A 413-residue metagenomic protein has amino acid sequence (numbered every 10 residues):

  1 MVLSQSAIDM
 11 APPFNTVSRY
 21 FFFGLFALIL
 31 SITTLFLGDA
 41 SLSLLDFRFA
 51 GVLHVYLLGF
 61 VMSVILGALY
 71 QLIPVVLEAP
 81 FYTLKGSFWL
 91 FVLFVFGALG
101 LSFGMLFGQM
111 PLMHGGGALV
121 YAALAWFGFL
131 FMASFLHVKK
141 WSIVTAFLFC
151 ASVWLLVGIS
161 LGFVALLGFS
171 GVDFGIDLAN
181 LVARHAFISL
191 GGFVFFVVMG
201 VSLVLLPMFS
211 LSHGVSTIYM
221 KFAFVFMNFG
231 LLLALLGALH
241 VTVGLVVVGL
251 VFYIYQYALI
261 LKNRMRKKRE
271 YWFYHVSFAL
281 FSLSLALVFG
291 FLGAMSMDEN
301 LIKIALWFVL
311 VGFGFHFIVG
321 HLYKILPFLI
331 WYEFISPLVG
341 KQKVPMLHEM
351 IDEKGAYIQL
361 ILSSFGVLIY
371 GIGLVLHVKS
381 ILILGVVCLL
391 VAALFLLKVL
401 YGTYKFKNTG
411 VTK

Functional and structural regions predicted by a protein language model:
M1-K413: Hydrophobic alpha-helical transmembrane segments of multi-pass integral membrane proteins
